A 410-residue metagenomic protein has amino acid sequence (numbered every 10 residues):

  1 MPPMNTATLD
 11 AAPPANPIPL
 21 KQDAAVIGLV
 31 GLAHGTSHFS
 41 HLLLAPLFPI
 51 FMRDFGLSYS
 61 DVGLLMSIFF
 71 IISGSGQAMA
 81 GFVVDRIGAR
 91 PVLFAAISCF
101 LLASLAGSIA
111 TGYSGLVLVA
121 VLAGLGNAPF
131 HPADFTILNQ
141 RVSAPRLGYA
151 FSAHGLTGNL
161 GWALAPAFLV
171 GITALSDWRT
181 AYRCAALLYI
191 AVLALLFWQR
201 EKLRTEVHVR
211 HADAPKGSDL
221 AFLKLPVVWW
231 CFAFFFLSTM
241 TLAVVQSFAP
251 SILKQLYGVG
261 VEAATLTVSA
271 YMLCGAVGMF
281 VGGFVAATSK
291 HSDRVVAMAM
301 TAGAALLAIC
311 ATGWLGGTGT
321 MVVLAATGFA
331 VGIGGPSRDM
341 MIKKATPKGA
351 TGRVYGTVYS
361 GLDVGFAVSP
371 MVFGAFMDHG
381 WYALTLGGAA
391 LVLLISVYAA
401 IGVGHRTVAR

Functional and structural regions predicted by a protein language model:
D10-K21, L203-C231: Juxtamembrane intracellular "pre-TM" segments in multi-pass secondary transporters
L44-A45, V227-M272, A276: Extracytoplasmic gate region of multi-pass secondary transporters
S75-T111: Conserved MFS/SLC helix-loop-helix module at the cytosolic interface between two early adjacent transmembrane helices
G76-G88, M279-H291, M377: Helix-to-loop junctions at the C-terminal end of transmembrane segments in multipass secondary transporters
R86-I97, T288-T301: Cytoplasmic membrane-interface "Motif A"-like loop-to-helix N-cap segments of 12-TM Major Facilitator Superfamily
V119-G158: Cytoplasmic helix-loop-helix junction between adjacent transmembrane helices in 12-TM secondary transporters
H154-E201: Helix-loop-helix hairpin linking two adjacent transmembrane segments in secondary transporters
S292-R338: C-terminal transmembrane helical hairpin of 12-TM major facilitator-type secondary transporters
